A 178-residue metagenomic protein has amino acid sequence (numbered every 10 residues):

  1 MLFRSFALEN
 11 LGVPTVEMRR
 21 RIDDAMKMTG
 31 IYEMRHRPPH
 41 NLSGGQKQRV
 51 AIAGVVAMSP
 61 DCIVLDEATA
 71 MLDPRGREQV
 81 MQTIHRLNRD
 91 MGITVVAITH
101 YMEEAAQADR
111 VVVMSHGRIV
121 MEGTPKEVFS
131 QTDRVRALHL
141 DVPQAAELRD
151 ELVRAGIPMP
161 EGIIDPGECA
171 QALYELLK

Functional and structural regions predicted by a protein language model:
E9, V16-M34: Conserved ABC ATPase "signature" region
P38-L42, Q46: Conserved ABC ATPase signature
S59: Conserved catalytic motifs of ABC-family nucleotide-binding domains
I63-D66: Catalytic Walker B motif of ABC-type/P-loop ATPase nucleotide-binding domains
E122-G123: ABC ATPase "signature
V135-K178: ABC ATPase nucleotide-binding domains
